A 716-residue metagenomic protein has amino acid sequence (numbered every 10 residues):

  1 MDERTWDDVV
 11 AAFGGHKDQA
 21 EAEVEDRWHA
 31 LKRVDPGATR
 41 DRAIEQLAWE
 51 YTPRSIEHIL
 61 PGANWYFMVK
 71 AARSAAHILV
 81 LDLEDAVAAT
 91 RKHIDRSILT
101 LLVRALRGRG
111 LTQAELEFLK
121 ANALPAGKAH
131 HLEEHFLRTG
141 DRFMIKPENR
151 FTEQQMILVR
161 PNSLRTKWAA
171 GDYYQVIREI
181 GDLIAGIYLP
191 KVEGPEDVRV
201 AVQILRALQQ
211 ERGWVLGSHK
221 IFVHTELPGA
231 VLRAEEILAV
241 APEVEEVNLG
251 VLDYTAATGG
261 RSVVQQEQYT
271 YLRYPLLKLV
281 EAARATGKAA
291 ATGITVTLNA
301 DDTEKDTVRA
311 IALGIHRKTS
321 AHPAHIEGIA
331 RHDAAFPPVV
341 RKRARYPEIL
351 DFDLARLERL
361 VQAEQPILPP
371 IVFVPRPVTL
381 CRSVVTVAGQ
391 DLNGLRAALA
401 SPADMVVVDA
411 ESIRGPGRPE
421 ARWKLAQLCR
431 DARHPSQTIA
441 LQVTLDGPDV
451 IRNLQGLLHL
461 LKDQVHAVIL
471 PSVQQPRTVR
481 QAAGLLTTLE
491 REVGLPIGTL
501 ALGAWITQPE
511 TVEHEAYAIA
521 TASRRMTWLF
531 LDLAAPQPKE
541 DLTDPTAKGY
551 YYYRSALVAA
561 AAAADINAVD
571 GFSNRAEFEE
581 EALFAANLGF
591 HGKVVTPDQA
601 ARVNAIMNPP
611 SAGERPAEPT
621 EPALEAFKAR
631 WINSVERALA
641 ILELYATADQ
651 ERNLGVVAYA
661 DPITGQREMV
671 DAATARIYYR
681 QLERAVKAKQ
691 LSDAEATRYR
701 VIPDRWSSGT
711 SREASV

Functional and structural regions predicted by a protein language model:
D2-V716: Expand to "…catalyze enediolate/carbanion chemistry for C-C bond making/breaking, isomerization, decarboxylation
